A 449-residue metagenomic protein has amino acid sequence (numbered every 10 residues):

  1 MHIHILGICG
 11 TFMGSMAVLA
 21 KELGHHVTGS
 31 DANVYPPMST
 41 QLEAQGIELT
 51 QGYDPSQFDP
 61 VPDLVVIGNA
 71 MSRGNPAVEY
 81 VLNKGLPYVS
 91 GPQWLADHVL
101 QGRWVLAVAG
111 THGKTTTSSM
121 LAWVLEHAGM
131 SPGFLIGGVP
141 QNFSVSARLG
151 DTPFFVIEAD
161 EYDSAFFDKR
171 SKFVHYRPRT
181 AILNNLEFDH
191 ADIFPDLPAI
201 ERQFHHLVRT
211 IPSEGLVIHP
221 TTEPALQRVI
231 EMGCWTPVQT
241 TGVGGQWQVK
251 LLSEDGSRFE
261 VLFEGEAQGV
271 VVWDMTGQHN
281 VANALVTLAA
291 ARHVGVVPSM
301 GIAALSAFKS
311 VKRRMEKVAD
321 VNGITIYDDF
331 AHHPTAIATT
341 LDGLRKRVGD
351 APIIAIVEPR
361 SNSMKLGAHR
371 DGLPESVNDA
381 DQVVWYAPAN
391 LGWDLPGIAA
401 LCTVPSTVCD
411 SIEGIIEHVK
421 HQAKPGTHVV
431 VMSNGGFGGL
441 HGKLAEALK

Functional and structural regions predicted by a protein language model:
M1-V34, E43-L49, V61, V65 (+6 more regions): ATP-dependent carboxylate-amine ligase
S15, P37-M38, P76, H98 (+7 more regions): Phosphate- and divalent-cation-binding pockets in alpha/beta enzyme and binding domains that engage nucleotide-derived
L19-E22, E43, Q57-P60, N69 (+5 more regions): Phosphate-binding loop of NTP-binding sites
T28-S30, M130-I136, T241: Conserved RecA-like helicase motor-core motifs
A32-Y35, Y53-P55, M71-R73, T221-A225 (+2 more regions): Short, polar loop motifs at secondary-structure junctions
T50-Y53, G91-A96, L135-G138, G233-E254 (+3 more regions): Beta-strand->loop->alpha-helix junctions that form or flank phosphate-binding loops in nucleotide-handling enzymes
G74, V78, R179, L226 (+5 more regions): A general structural signal for well-ordered alpha-helical segments in protein cores
L251-G269: Acidic-glycine-rich active-site phosphate/pyrophosphate-binding loop
